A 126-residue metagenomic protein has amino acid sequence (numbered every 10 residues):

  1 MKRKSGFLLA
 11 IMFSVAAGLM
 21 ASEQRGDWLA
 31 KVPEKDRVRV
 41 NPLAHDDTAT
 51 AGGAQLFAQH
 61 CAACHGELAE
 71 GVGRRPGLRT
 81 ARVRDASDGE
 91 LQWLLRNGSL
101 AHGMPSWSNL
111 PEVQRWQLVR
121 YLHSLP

Functional and structural regions predicted by a protein language model:
M1-L8: Bacterial N-terminal signal peptides that target proteins for export
L9-A16: Bacterial N-terminal signal peptides
A17-G26: Bacterial Sec-dependent signal peptides at the C-terminal "C-region" and cleavage site
R25, L78-P126: Extracytoplasmic electron-transfer domains, predominantly the class I c-type cytochrome c fold
G26-L56, V72: Electrostatic cytochrome c docking/interface patches
L43, T50-A54, G66-R96: Gly/Gly-Pro-rich "capping" loops immediately C-terminal to redox-active cysteine motifs in periplasmic/lumenal
G53, F57-E67, L118-L122: The canonical Cys-X-X-Cys-His
Q59-A62, P76, H102: Glycine-centered loop/turn positions within well-structured domains that cap or flank conserved ligand/cofactor-binding
